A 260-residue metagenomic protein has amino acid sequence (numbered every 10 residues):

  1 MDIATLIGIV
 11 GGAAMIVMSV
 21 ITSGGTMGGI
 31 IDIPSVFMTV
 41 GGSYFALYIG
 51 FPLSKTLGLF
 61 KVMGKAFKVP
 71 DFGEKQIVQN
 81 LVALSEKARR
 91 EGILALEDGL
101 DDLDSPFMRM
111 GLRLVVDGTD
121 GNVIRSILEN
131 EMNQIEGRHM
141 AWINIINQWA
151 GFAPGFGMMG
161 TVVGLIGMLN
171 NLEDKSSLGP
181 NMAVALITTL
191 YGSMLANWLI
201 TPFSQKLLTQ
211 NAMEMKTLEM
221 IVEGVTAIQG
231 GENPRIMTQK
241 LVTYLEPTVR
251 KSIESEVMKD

Functional and structural regions predicted by a protein language model:
M1-I7: Membrane-entry signal-anchor segments at the cytosolic-membrane interface, especially the N-terminal signal anchor
A4, M15-I143, E214-D260: Large intracellular
I7-V10, A14-M27, N133-Q210: Helix-termination/interfacial motifs at the ends of transmembrane alpha-helices
